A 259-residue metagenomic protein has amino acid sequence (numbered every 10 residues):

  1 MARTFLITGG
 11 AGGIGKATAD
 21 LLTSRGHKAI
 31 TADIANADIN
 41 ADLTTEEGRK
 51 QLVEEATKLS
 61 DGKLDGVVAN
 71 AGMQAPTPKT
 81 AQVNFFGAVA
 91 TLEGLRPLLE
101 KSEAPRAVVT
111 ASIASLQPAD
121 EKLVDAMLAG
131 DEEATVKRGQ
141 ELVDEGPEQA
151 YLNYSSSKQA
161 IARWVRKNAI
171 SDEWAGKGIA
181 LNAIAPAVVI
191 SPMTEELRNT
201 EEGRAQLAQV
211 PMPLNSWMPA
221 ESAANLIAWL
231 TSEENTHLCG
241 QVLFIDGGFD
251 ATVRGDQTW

Functional and structural regions predicted by a protein language model:
A2-I30: Canonical Rossmann dinucleotide-binding motif of NAD(H)/NADP(H)-dependent dehydrogenases/reductases, specifically
I34-Q51: Rossmann-fold cofactor-recognition segment
V68, V108-T110, L181-I184, T194 (+2 more regions): Hydrophobic structural elements of the Rossmann-like NAD(P)H-binding subdomain that define the short-chain
G72-T77, E100-G176, V188-V189: Catalytic loop of short-chain dehydrogenase/reductase
A90, A150, Y154, Q159-A162 (+3 more regions): C-terminal helical subdomain
K122, C239-W259: Short C-terminal tail/terminal secondary-structure segment of NAD(P)H-dependent dehydrogenase/reductase domains
A185-E196, A205: Short, flexible catalytic-loop segment of classical short-chain dehydrogenase/reductase
